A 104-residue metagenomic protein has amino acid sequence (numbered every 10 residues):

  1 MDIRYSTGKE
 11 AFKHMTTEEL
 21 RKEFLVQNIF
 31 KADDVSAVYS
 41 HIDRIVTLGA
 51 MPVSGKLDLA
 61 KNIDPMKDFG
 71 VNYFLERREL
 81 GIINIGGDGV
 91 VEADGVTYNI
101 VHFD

Functional and structural regions predicted by a protein language model:
M1-G49: A short, N-terminal "cap"/entry segment at the start of jelly-roll beta-barrel domains of the cupin/DSBH fold
T16-E18, E23-Q27, D58-I63, F69-V71 (+1 more regions): A short linear-motif detector with a strong N-terminal bias
D34-V35, L80, D88, F103: Short, acidic/polar N-cap/turn motifs at the starts of alpha helices
S40-V96: Glycine- and acidic-residue-biased ligand/ion/polar-headgroup-sensing regions
D94-D104: Hydrophobic alpha-helical segments and helix pairs
